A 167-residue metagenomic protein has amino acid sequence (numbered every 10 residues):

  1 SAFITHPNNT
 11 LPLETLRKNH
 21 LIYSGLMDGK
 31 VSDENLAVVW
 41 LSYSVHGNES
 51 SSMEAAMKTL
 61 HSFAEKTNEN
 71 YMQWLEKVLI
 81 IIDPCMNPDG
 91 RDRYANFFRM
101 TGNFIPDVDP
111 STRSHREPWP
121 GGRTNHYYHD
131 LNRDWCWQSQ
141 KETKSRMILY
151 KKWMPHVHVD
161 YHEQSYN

Functional and structural regions predicted by a protein language model:
I4-H6, L16-L21, L26-L36, A55-T59 (+2 more regions): Surface-exposed loop and adjacent secondary-structure segments within mature catalytic domains
L11-P12: Eukaryote-biased intrinsically disordered, low-complexity acidic regions enriched in Ser/Thr/Pro
G29-S51: Short HxH-centered metal-ligating active-site micro-motif
E49, M53-Y71: …and closely analogous acidic/polar surface helices at protein-protein or active-site interfaces in A-domain-like
K141-W153: Short, well-structured alpha-helical segments in soluble
Y150-E163: Proline-aspartate-enriched helix->loop->beta-strand connector
